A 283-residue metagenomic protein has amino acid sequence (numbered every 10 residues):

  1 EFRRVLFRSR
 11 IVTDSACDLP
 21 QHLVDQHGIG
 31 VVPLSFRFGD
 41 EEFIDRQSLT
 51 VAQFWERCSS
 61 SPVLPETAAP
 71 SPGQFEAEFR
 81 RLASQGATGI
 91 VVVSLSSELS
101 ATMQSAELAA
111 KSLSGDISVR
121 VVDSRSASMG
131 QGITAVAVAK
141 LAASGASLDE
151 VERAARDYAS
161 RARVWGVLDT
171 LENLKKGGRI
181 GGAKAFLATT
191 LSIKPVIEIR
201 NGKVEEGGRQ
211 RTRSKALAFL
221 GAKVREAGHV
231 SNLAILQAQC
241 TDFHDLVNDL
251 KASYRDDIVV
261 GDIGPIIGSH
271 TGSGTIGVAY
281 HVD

Functional and structural regions predicted by a protein language model:
E1-L6: Short, small-residue-biased leader/transition segments that mark boundaries at the very start of proteins
R10, A16-G30, L34-R37, E41 (+3 more regions): Mixed-charge interfacial surface used for oligomerization/domain docking and macromolecular partner engagement
E42-V92, S96-S112: Class I S-adenosyl-L-methionine
A87-I90, S118-S124: Short, flexible active-site-proximal loops enriched in glycine and acidic residues
